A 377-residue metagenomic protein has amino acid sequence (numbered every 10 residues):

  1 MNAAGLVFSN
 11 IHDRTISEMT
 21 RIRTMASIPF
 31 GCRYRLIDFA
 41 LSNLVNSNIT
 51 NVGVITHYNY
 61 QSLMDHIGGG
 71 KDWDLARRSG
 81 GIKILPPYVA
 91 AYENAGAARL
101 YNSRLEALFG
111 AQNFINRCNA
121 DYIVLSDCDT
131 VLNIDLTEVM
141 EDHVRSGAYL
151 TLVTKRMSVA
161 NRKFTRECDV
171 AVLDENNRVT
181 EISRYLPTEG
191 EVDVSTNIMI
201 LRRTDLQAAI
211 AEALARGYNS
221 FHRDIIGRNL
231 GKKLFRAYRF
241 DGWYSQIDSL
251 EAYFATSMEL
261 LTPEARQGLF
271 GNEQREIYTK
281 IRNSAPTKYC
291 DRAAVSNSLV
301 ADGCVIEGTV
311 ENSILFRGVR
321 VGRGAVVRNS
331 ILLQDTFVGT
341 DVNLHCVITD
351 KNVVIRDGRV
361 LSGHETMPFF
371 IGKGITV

Functional and structural regions predicted by a protein language model:
M1-I11, T204, E212-V377: Left-handed beta-helix
M1-M258, I371: Unchanged
